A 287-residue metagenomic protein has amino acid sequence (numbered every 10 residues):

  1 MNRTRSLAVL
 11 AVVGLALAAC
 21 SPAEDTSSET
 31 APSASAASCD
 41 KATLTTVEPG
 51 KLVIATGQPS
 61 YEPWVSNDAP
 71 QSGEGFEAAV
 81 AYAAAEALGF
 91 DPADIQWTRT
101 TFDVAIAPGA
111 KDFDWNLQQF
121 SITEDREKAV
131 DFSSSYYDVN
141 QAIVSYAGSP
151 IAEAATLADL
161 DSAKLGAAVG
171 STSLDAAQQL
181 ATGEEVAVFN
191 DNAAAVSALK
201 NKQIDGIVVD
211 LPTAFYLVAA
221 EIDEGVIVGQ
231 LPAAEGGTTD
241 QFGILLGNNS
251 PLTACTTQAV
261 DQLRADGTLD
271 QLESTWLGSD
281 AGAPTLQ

Functional and structural regions predicted by a protein language model:
A16-A19: C-terminal motif of bacterial Sec signal peptides marking the signal peptidase cleavage site
S21, A78, Y82, E86-A87 (+2 more regions): Extended ligand-binding regions for polar small-molecule ligands
A34-N116: Extracytoplasmic small-molecule ligand-binding "clamshell" domains of the periplasmic binding protein/Venus flytrap
A42, S173-V186, V228, Q258-Q287: Ligand-binding clefts/hinges and TM-proximal coupling segments of bilobed small-molecule sensing domains
I54, P59, G73-E86, F120-S121 (+3 more regions): Bilobed "Venus flytrap"/periplasmic-binding protein-like clamshell domains and structurally analogous long
Q58, D138-S145, A219-V260, D280-Q287: Periplasmic-binding protein-like
D94-D159: Acidic, polar ligand-binding/catalytic clefts
F120-A129, Q178-Q179, D205-T238: A ligand-binding cleft/hinge motif common to bilobed small-molecule-binding domains
